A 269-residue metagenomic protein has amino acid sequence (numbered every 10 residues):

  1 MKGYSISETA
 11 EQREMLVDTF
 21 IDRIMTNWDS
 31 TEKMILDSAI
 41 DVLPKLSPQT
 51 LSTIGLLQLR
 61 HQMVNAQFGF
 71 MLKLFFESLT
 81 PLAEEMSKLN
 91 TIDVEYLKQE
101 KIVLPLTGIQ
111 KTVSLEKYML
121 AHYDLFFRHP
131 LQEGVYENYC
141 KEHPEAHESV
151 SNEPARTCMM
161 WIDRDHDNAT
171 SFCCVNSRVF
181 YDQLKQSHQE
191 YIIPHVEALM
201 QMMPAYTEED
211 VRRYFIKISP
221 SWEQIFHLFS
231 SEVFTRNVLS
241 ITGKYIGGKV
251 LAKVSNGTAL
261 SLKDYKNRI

Functional and structural regions predicted by a protein language model:
M1-L46: Charged, alpha-helical interface segments at or near domain boundaries
Q62, M71-K88: Short helix-coil junctions and helix-kink-helix linkers
V64-F75, P105-L115: Short acidic alpha-helical/loop segments enriched in Asp/Glu that coordinate divalent cations
F68, D93-V94, S230: Charge-dense, extended regions
T91-Q110: A short, conserved structural fragment
S114-Y265: Short, amphipathic alpha-helical interaction segments positioned at domain boundaries
